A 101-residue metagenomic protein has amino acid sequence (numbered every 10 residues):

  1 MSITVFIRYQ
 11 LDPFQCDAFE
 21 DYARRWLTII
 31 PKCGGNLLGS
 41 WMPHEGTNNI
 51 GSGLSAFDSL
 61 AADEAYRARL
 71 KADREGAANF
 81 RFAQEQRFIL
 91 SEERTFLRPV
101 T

Functional and structural regions predicted by a protein language model:
M1-S2, E85-T101: Intrinsic disorder/low-complexity detector
I3-R8, F19, I30, G51-F57: Short, structured motif recognition centered on aromatic/hydrophobic residues
Q10-D12, A56-D58, L97: Solvent-exposed residues in well-ordered beta-strands and their adjoining turns, especially edge/terminal strands
L11-D21: Short, surface-exposed ligand-recognition loops at beta-strand->loop->(often short) alpha-helix junctions that present
D21-L38, A56-E93: An amphipathic, aromatic/His-enriched active-site/gating alpha helix that lines ligand/cofactor pockets
G46-N49: Short acidic/glycine-enriched loop/turn segments that link adjacent beta-strands
